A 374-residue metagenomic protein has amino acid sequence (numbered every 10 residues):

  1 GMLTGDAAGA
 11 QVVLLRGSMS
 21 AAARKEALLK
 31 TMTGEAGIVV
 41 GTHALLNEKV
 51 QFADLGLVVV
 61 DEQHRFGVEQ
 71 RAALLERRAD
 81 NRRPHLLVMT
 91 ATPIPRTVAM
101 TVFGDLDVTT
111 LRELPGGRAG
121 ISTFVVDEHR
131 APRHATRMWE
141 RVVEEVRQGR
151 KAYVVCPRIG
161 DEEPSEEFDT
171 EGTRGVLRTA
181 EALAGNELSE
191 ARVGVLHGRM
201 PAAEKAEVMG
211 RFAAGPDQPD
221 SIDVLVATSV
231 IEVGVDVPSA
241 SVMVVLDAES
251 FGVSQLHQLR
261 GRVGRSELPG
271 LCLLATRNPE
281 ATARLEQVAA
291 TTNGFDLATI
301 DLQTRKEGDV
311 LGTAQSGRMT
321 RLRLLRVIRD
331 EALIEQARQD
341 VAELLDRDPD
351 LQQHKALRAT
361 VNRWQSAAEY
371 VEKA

Functional and structural regions predicted by a protein language model:
G1-A8, E26-A27, E166, G172-A182: Conserved P-loop
Q11, G34-I38, D54-L57, N81-L87 (+6 more regions): Loop/turn-to-beta-strand initiation segments
V13-A22, Q63-R65, A73-N81, A119-R133 (+5 more regions): Flexible beta-alpha connector loops of hexameric P-loop NTPases
L15-V39, L46-L55, R78, M200-V224: Conserved motor-coupling elements within RecA-like helicase/translocase cores
R24, N47-A53, E62-R78, S165 (+3 more regions): Conserved ATPase-coupling elements of RecA-like P-loop NTPase cores
G41, V59-V60, A227, V245: Hydrophobic residues in beta-strands of the RecA-like P-loop NTPase core, especially within AAA+ ATPase
F52-V126, R130-K151: Post-DEXD/H (motif II) to motif III coupling segment of the RecA-like Helicase ATP-binding lobe
R130-K151, R158, E171, G175-A374: C-terminal helicase module of SF1/SF2 nucleic-acid helicases/translocases
